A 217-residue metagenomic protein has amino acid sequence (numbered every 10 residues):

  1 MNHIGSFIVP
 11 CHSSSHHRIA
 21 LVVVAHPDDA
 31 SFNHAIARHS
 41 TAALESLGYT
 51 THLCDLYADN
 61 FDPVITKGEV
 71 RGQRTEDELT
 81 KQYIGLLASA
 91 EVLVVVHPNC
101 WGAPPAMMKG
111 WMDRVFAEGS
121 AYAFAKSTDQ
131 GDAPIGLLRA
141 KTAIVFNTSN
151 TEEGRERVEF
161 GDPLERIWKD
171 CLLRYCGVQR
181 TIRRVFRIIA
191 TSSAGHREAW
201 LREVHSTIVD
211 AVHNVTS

Functional and structural regions predicted by a protein language model:
N2-S14, R155-S217: Glycine-rich phosphate/pyrophosphate-binding loop and the adjoining helix
H3-Y49: N-terminal beta1-alpha1 ligand-phosphate binding loop
R18-I19, E45, T50-H52, K141-A143 (+1 more regions): Residues at the starts of beta-strands that form the adenosine-phosphate
V23-A25, C54, V96, F146: Short hydrophobic segments within beta-strands
G48-N60, R184-R187: A short beta-strand-loop structural module common to alpha/beta enzyme folds
L56-T75, H196-R197: N-terminal beta-loop-helix "entrance" segment that forms/cooperates in small-molecule cofactor or anionic ligand
V70-S89, W200-T207, A211: Glycine-rich, highly charged phosphate/nucleotide-binding loops
E76-W168: Helix-loop-strand module that forms the ligand-binding subsite of alpha/beta enzymes
